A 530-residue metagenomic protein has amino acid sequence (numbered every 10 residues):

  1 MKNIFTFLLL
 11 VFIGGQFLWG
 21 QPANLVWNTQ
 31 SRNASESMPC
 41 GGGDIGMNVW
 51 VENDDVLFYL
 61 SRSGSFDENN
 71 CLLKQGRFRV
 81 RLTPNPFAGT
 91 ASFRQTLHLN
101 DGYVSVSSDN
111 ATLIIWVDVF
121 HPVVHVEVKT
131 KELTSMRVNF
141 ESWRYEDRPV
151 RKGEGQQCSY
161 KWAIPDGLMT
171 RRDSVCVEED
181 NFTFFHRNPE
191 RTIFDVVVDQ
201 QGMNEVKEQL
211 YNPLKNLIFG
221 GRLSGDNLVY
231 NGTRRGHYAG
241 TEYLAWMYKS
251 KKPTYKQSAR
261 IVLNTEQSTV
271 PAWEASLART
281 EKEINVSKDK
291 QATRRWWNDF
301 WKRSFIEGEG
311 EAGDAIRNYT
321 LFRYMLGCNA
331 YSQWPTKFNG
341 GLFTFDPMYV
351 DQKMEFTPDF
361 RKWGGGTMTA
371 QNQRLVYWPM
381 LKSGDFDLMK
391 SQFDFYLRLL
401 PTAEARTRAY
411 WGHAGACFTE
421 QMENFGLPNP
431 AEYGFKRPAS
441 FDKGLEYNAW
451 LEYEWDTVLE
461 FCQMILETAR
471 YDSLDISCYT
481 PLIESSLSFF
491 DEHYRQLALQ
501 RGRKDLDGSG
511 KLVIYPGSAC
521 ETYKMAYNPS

Functional and structural regions predicted by a protein language model:
I4-G15: Sec-dependent N-terminal signal peptides
Q16-G20: Sec/Tat signal peptide C-region and signal peptidase I cleavage site
Q21-F435, E467, Y471-I476, A526-S530: Aromatic-residue-lined binding/catalytic grooves and analogous aromatic/hydrophobic interfacial grooves in multimeric
A312, G366, Y447-W455, T480: Amphipathic, non-membrane alpha-helical segments in soluble helical-bundle scaffolds
A416-E423, A431-L466: C-terminal accessory segments of proteins
E454-T468, Y479-H493: Extended, hydrophobic alpha-helical segments in both membrane/secreted and soluble proteins
F489-S530: Acidic/histidine-rich catalytic neighborhood
